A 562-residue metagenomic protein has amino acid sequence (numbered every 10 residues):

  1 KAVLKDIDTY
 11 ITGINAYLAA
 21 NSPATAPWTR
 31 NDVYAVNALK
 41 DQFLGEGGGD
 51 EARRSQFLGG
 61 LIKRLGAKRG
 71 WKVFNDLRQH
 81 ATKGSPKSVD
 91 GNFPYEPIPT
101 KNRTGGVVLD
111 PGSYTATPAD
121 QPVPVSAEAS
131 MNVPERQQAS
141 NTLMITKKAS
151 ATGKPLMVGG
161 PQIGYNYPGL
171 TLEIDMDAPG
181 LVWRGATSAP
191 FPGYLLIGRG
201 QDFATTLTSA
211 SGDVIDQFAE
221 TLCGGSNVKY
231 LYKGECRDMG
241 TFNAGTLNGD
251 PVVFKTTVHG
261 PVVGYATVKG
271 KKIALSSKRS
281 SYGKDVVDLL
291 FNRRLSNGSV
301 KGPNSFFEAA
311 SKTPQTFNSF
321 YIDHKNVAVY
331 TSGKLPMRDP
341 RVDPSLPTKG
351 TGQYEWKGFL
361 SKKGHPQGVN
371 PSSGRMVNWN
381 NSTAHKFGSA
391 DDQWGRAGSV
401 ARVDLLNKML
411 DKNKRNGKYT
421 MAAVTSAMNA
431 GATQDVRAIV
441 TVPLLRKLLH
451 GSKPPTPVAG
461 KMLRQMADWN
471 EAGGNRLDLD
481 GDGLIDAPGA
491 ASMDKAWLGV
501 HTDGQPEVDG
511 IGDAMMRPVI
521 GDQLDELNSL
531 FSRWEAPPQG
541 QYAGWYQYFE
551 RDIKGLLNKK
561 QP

Functional and structural regions predicted by a protein language model:
K1-L156, P161-G164, P179-L181, G185: Substrate-recognition/specificity elements adjacent to catalytic centers across diverse enzyme folds
A2-A26, K148, P161-G164, L170 (+2 more regions): Structured, non-membrane catalytic/scaffold regions adjacent to prosthetic-group chemistry
V123-P155, Y167, I174, T256-F317: Glycine-rich loop/turn
G153-K154, Y165-G169, I174, W183-A186 (+11 more regions): Short helix/loop capping segments that flank catalytic or ligand/cofactor-binding pockets
G180-F254, L290-S299, E308: Compact, glycine/acidic-enriched structural inserts
Q315-N413, G504, G512, M516-I520: Hydrophobic alpha-helical segments
A328, D478-D486, P506: Acidic, glycine-anchored loop motifs typical of Ca2+
D391-R464, K559-P562: Terminal end segments
